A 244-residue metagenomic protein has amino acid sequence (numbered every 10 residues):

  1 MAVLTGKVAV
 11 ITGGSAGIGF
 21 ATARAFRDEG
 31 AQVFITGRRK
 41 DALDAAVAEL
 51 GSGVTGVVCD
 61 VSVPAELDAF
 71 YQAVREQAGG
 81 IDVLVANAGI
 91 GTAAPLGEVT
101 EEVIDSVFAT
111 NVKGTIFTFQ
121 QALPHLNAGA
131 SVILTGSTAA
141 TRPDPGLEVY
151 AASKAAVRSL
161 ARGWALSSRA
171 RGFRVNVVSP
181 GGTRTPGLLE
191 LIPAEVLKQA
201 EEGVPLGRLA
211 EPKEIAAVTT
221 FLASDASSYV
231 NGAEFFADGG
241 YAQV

Functional and structural regions predicted by a protein language model:
V8, S15-G17: Conserved glycine-rich cofactor-binding loop
P95-L96, T100-F108, A200: Substrate-binding pocket helix/loop in short-chain dehydrogenase/reductase
F119, S153, A161: Active-site helix of classical SDR
P124, L166-S167, S228: Alpha-helical segment proximal to the catalytic Tyr-Lys
S137: Residue(s) in the substrate-gating loop at a strand-loop-helix junction that position the organic substrate next
R142, T220, N231-V244: Short C-terminal tail/terminal secondary-structure segment of NAD(P)H-dependent dehydrogenase/reductase domains
R169, R174, V230-G232: Short, small/polar-rich loop/turn modules that mediate ligand/substrate recognition or access, typified
